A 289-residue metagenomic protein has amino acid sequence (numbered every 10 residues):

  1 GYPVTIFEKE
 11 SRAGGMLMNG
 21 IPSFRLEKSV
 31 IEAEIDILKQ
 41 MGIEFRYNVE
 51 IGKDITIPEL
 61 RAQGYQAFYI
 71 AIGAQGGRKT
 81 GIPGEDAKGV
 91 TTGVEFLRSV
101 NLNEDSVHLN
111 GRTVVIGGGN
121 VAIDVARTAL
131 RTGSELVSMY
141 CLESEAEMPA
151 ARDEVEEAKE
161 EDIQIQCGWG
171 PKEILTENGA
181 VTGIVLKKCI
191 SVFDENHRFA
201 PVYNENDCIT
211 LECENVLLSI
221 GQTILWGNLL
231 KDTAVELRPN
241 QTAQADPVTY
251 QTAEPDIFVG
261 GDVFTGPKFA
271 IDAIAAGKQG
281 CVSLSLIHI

Functional and structural regions predicted by a protein language model:
I6, E10-M41, F45, R98 (+1 more regions): Rossmann-like dinucleotide-binding cores of NAD(P)H-dependent redox enzymes
I35-I82, E173-V181, I224-L225: Feature captures the FAD/FMN-dependent oxidoreductase FAD-binding
D36-K53, G77-T132, L237-V248, A253: Glycine-rich dinucleotide-binding loop and its adjacent helix/turn
G52-Q63, G179-C208: Conserved beta-strand-loop-beta-strand element in the redox core of flavoprotein oxidoreductases
Q66-I72, V115, E214-I220: Short hydrophobic core segments
D86-N110, T176, D194-P267: FAD-site-proximal beta/loop scaffold in flavoenzymes
V263-L284: A conserved FAD-binding loop/helix module that cradles the flavin
I287-I289: Conserved small/polar residues in nucleotide/adenosyl-binding loops
